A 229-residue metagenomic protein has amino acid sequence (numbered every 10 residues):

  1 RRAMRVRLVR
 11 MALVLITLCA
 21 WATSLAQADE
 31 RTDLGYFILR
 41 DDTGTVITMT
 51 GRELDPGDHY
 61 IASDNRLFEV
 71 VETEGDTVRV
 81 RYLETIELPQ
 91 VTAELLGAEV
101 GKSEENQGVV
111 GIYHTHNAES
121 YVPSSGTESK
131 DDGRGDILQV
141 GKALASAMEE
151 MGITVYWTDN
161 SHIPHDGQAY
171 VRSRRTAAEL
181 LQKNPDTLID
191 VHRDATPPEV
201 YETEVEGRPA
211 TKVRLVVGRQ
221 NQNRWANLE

Functional and structural regions predicted by a protein language model:
R5-A26: Sec-dependent N-terminal signal peptides of Gram-positive bacterial secreted proteins and lipoproteins
Q27-G44: Short, basic/aromatic beta-hairpin or loop at an interaction surface
T50, I61-H114, S120-P123: Non-catalytic propeptide/linker segments at domain boundaries
E53-D55: Short, well-ordered loop/turn sites that connect or cap secondary structure elements
Y113-T115, S120-V122, A177, P185-Q220: Active-site microenvironments of hydrolase-like enzyme catalytic domains
S125-E202: Catalytic-core regions of hydrolytic enzymes
N223-E229: Active-site-adjacent substrate-binding region of metalloamidase/peptidase-like peptide-processing proteins
